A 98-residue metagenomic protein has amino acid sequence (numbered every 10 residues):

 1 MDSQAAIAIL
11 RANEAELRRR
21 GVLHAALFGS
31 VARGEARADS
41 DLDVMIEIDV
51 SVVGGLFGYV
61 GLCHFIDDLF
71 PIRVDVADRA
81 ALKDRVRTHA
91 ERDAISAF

Functional and structural regions predicted by a protein language model:
M1-H24, R33-A38, D49-F98: Catalytic core of pol beta-like nucleotidyltransferases
L27: Conserved histidines in hydrophobic membrane contexts and catalytic metal-binding motifs
S30: P-loop (Walker A) phosphate-binding loop of NTP-binding proteins
L42-I46: Short, aliphatic-rich beta-strand segments
